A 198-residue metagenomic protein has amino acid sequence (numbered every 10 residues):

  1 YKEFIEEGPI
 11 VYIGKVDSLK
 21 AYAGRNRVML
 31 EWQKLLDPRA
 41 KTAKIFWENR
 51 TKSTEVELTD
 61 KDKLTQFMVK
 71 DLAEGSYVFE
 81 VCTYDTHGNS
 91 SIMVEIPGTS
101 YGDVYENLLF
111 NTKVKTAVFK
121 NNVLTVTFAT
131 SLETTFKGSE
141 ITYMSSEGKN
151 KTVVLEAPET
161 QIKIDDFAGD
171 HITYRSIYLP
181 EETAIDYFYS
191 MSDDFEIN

Functional and structural regions predicted by a protein language model:
Y1-R39, N89-T134, I185-N198: Pro/Thr/Ser/Gly-rich low-complexity, intrinsically disordered linker/stalk tracts
Y22, P38-G75, M93, V118 (+1 more regions): Recognizes extended acidic, P/S/T-rich segments that occur within or adjacent to Ig-like beta-sandwich modules
R27-M29, S53, Y77-E80, E106 (+1 more regions): Residues in flexible loops and secondary-structure boundaries
T65-S100, T160-I197: Beta-strand-rich modules
K120-M191: Solenoidal tandem-repeat scaffolds enriched in leucines and small polar residues
